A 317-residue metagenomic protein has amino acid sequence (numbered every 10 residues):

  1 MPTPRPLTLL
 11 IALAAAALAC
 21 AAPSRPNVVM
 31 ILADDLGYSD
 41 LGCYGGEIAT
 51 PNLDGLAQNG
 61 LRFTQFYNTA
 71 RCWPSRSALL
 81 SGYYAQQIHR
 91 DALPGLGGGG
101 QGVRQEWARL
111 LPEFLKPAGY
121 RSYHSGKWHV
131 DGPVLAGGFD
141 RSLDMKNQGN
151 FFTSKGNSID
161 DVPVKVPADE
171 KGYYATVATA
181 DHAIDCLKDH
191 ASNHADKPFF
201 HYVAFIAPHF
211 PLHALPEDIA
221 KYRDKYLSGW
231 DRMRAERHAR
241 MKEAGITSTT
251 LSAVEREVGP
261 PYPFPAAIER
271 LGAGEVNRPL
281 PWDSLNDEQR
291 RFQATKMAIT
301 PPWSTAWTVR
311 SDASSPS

Functional and structural regions predicted by a protein language model:
M1-P4: N-terminal secretory signal peptides that target proteins for export/translocation
P6-T8, V28: N-terminal export leaders
T8-A17: Bacterial N-terminal signal peptides
L18-S317: Formylglycine-dependent sulfatase
